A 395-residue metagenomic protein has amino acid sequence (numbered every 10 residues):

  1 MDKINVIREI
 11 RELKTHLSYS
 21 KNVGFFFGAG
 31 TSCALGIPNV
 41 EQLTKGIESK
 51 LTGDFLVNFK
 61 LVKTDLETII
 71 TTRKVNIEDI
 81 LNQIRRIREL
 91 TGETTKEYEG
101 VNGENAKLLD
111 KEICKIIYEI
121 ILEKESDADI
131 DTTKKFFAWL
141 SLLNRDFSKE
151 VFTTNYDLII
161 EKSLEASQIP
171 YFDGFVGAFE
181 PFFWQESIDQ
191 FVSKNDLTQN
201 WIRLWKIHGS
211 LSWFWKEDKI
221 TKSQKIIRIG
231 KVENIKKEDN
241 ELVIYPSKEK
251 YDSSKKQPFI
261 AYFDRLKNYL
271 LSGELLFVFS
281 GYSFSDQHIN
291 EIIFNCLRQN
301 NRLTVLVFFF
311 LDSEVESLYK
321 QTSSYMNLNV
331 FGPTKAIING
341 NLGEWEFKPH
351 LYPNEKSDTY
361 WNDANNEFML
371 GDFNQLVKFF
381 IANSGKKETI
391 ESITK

Functional and structural regions predicted by a protein language model:
M1-F26, T31-A34, D252-S253, I260 (+1 more regions): SIR2/sirtuin-family catalytic core signature
M1-L164: Gly/serine-rich nucleotide phosphate-binding loop at the start of the catalytic core of nucleotide/ADP-ribose-handling
A34-G36, I160-K162, W213-E217, Q287-H288 (+1 more regions): Short helix/loop capping segments that flank catalytic or ligand/cofactor-binding pockets
L35-P38, Q42, L108, I202 (+3 more regions): Generic recognition of stable, solvent-exposed alpha-helical segments in well-folded globular domains
P38-I47, E165-Y171, K222, I293-N295 (+1 more regions): Short secondary-structure boundary/capping segments
L56, P181-K194, V305-S317: Short, flexible loop segments at boundaries between secondary-structure elements
D65-Y98, L143-L242: Extended, H/D-rich, highly charged conserved domains that either
I220-S272, S280: Acidic, metal/cofactor-coordinating or nucleic-acid-engaging core segments within structured domains
